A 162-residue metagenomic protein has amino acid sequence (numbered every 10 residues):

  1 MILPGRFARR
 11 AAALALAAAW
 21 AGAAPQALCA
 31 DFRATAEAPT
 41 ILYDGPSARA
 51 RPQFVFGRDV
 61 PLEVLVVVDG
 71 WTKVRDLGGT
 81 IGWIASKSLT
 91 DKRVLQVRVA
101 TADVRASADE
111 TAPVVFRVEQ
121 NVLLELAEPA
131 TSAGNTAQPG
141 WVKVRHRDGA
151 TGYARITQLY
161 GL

Functional and structural regions predicted by a protein language model:
M1-I2, W20: Detector for methionine-enriched segments
I2-L14: Bacterial N-terminal signal peptides that target proteins for export
L3, P25-G45, P52-R58, L65-A150 (+1 more regions): SH3-family beta-barrel domains
A11-A23: Bacterial N-terminal signal peptides
